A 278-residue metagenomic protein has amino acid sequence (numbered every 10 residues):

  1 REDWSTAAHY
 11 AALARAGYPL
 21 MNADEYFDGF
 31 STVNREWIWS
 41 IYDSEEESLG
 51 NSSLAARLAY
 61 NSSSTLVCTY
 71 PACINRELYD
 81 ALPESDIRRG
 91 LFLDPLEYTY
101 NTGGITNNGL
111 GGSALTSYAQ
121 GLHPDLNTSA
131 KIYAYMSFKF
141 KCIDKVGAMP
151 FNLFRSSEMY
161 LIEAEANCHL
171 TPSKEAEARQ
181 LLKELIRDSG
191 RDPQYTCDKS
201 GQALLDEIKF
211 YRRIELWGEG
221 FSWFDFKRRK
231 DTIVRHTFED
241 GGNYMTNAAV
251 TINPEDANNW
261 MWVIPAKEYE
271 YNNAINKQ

Functional and structural regions predicted by a protein language model:
R1-A55, L66, Y79-Q278: Acidic/polar-rich alpha-helix caps and helix-coil junctions
A59-R76: Short, cationic low-complexity segments
